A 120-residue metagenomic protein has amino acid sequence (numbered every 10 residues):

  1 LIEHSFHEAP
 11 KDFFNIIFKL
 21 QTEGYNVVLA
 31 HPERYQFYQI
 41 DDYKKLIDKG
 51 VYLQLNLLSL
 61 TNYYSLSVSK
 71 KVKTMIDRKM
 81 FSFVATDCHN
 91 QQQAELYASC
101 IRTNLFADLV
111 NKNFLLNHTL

Functional and structural regions predicted by a protein language model:
L1-G50: Extended substrate/RNA-proximal surfaces in nucleic-acid metabolism proteins
A9, E33-Y38, L60-Y63, H89-Q93: Active-site environment of divalent metal-dependent phosphoester hydrolases
V28-A30, Q54-L57, F83-T86: Active-site neighborhood of phospho(di)ester-bond hydrolases with catalytic His/Asp-centered motifs
I40-N56, T61, N113-T119: Mobile, glycine- and charge-enriched loop segments and immediately flanking short secondary-structure elements within
L53, V72-V84: Conserved short secondary-structure transition element at the edge of the structured enzyme core that lines
Y63-T74: Short loop-to-alpha-helix "cap/lid" segments that border enzyme active sites across diverse enzyme classes
F81-L96: Short acidic/histidine-rich active-site segments
A98-L120: Mid-to-C-terminal alpha-helical segments outside catalytic/metal-binding sites
